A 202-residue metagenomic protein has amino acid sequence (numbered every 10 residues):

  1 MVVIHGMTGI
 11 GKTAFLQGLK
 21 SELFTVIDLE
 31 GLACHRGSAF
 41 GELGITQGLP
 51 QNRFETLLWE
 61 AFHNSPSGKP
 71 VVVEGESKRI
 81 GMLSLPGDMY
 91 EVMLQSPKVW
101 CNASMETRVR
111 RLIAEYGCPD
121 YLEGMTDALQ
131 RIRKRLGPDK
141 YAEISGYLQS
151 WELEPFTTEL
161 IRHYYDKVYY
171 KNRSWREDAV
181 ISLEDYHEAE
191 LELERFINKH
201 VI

Functional and structural regions predicted by a protein language model:
M1-M7, E55, A61: Histidine- and aromatic-rich ligand-binding microenvironments
V2-I4, T25-I27, V73, P97-C101 (+1 more regions): Hydrophobic/aromatic beta-strand patches that form the interior of the parallel beta-sheet core in alpha/beta enzyme
V2-S21: Glycine-rich phosphate-binding P-loop
G6, G75-S77, L183-H187: Structural motif
G9, Q47-Q51, W151: Hydrophobic alpha-helical scaffolding
G18, L57, L160: Alpha-helical scaffold segments in soluble metabolic enzymes
S21-V92: Conserved nucleotide-sensing/catalytic segment adjacent to the nucleotide-binding pocket in NTP-handling enzymes
V92-P97, N102-I202: Conserved NTP phosphate-binding and transfer environment spanning the P-loop NTPase/kinase superfamily
